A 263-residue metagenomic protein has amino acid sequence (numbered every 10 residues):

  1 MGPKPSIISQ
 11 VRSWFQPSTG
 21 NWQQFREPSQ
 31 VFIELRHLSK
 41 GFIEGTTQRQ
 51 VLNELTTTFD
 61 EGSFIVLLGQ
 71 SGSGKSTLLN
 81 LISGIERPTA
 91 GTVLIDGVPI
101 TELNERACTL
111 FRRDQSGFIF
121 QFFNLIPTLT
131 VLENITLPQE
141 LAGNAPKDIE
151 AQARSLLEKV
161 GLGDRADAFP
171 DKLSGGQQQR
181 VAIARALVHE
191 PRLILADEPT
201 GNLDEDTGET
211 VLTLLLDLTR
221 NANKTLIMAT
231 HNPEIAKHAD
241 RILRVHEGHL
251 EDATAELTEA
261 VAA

Functional and structural regions predicted by a protein language model:
M1-G41, D252-A263: ABC-family P-loop ATPase nucleotide-binding domain
P28-H238, I242-V245: ABC family nucleotide-binding domain
I242-A255: H-loop (His-switch) and adjacent beta-strand-loop-beta switch element of ABC-type ATPase nucleotide-binding domains
